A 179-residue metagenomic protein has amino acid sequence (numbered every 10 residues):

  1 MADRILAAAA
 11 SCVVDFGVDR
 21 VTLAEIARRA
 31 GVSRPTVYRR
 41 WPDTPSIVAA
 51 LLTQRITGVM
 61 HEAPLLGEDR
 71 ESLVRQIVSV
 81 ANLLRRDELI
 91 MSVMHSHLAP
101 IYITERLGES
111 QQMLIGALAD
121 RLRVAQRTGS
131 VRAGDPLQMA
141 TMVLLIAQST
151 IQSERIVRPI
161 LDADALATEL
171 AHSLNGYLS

Functional and structural regions predicted by a protein language model:
A2-A7, V14, D19-R20, R28-G31 (+3 more regions): An amphipathic alpha-helix adjacent to DNA-recognition modules
A24: Residues within the helices of the helix-turn-helix
P35: Key DNA-contact positions within bacterial/archaeal DNA-binding proteins
W41, L118, S173-L174: Tryptophan-centric aromatic hotspots in well-structured domains and transmembrane helices
A50, H61-E88, I103, A140-V143 (+1 more regions): Hydrophobic alpha-helical connector segments
S92, R127-H172: Hydrophobic/aromatic-rich alpha-helical bundle segments in the mid-to-C-terminal region
M94-Y102: Short linear capping/connector segments at secondary-structure termini
I101-T128, L137-T141: Amphipathic alpha-helical packing segments from all-alpha helical-bundle domains
